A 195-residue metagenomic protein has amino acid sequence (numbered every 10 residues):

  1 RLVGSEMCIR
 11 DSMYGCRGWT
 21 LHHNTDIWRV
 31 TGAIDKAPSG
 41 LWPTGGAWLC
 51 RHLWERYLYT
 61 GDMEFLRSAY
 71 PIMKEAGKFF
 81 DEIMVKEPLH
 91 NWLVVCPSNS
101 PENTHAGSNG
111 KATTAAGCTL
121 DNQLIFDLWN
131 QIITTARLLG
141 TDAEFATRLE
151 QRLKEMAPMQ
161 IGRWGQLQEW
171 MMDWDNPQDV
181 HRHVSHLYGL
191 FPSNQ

Functional and structural regions predicted by a protein language model:
L2-I9: Short, small-residue-biased leader/transition segments that mark boundaries at the very start of proteins
S5, L49, P192: Conserved hydrophobic/aromatic pocket- or pore-lining residues that grip, position, or stack substrates in active sites
R17-L66, P71, D81-E150, H181: The feature captures the catalytic groove of carbohydrate-active enzymes
T60, Q178-Q195: Long, repeat-rich segments with strong aromatic
A76: Active-site cavity-forming subdomains of large catalytic enzyme subunits
P97, M172, N194: Pocket-edge structural micro-motifs
A146-V184: Long, low-complexity segments enriched in small/aliphatic residues
